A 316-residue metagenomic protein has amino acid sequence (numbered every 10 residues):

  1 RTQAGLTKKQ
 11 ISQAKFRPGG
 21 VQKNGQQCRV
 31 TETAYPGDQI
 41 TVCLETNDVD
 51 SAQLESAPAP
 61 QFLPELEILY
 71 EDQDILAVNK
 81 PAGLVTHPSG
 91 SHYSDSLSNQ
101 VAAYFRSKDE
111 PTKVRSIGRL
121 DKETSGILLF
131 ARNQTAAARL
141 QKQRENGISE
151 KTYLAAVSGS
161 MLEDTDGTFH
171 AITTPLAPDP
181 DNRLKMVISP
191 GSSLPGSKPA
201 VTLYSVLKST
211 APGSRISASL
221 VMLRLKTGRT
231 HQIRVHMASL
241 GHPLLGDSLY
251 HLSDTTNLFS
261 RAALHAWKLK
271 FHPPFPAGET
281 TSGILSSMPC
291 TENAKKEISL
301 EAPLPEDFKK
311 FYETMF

Functional and structural regions predicted by a protein language model:
R1-F316: RNA pseudouridine synthases
